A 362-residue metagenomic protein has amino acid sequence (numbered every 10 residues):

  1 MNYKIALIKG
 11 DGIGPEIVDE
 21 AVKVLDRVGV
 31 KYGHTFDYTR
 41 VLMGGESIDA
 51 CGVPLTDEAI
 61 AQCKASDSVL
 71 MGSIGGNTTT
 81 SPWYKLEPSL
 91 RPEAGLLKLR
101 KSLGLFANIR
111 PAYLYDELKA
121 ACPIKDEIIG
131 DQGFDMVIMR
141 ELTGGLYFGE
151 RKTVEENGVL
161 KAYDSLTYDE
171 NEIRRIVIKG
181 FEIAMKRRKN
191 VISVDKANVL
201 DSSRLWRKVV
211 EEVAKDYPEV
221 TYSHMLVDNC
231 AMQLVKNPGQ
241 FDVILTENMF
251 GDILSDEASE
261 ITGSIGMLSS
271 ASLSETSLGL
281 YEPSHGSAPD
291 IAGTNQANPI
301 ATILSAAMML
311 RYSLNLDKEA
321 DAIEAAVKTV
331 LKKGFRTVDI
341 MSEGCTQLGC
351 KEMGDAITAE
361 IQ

Functional and structural regions predicted by a protein language model:
M1-I5: Extreme N-terminal starter segment of soluble prokaryotic enzymes
A6-K23, V28, E156-D228, Q240: Glycine-rich phosphate/diphosphate-binding loop of Rossmann-like nucleotide-binding domains
D11-G14, D67, M139, G180 (+4 more regions): Buried hydrophobic positions in well-ordered alpha/beta secondary-structure cores of metabolic enzymes
G33-D57, M232-L234: N-terminal beta-loop-helix "entrance" segment that forms/cooperates in small-molecule cofactor or anionic ligand
G45-I48, L234-F335: Glycine-rich phosphate/nucleotide-binding loop
D49-Y163, M249: N-terminal glycine-rich phosphate/adenylate-binding segment common to multiple enzyme folds
A61-K64, K101-S102, D126-Q132, A184-M185 (+4 more regions): Solvent-exposed alpha-helices and their adjacent loops that cap or buttress functional pockets in soluble metabolic
L142-G144, F148-V191, A197-V199, A322 (+1 more regions): Glycine-rich phosphate/pyrophosphate-binding loop and the adjoining helix
